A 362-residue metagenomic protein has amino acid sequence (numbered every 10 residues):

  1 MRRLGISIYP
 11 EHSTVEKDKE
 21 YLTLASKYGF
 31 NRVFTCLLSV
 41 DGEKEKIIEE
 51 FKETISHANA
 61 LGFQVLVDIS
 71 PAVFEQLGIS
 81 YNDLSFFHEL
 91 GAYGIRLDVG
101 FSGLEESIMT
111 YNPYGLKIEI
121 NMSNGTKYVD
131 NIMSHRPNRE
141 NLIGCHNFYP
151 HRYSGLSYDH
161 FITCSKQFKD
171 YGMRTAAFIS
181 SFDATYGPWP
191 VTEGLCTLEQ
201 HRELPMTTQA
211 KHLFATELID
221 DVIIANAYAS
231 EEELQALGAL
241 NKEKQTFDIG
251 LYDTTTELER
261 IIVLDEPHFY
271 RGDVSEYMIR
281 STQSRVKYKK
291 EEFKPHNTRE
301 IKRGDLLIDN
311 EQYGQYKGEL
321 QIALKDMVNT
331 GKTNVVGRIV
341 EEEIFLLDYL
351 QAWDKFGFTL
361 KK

Functional and structural regions predicted by a protein language model:
M1-K19, V67-I79, T192-L204: Active-site mouth loops of central-metabolism enzymes
S13-S26, Q76-F86, V129-D130, P205-H212: Short, acidic/polar
K17-S39, H88-G94: Catalytic domains of carbohydrate-active enzymes, especially glycoside hydrolases
N31-T54: Glycine-rich, proline-tolerant flexible connector loops at the mouths of alpha/beta enzymes
C36-L38, K44, D68-P71, A92-G103 (+2 more regions): Catalytic beta/alpha-barrel core
I48-Y93, L104-E105: N-terminal active-site wall of soluble small-molecule enzyme domains
N121-D253: Catalytic alpha/beta core domains of metabolic enzymes, predominantly
Y252-K362: C-terminal functional modules
